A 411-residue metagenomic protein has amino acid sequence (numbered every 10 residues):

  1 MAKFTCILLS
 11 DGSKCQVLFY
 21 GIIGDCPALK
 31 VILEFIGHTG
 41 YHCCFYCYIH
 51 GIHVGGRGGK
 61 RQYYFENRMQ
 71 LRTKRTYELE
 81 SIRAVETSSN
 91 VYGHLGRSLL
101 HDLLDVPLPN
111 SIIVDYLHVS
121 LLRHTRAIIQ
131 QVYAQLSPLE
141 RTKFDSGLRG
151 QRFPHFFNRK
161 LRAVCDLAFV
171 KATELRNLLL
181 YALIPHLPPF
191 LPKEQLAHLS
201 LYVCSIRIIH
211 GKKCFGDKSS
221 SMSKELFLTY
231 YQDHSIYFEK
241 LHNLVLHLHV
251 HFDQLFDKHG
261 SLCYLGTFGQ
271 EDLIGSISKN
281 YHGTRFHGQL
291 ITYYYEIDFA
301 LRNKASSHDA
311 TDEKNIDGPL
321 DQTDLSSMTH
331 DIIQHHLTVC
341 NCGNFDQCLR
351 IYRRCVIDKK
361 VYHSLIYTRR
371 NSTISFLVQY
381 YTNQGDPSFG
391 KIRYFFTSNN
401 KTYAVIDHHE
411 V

Functional and structural regions predicted by a protein language model:
M1-E174, H186-L187, L191: Domain-level detector for long, ordered catalytic/regulatory cores in large eukaryotic signaling and trafficking
Q131-V411: Terminal interaction-prone segments of large eukaryotic proteins
